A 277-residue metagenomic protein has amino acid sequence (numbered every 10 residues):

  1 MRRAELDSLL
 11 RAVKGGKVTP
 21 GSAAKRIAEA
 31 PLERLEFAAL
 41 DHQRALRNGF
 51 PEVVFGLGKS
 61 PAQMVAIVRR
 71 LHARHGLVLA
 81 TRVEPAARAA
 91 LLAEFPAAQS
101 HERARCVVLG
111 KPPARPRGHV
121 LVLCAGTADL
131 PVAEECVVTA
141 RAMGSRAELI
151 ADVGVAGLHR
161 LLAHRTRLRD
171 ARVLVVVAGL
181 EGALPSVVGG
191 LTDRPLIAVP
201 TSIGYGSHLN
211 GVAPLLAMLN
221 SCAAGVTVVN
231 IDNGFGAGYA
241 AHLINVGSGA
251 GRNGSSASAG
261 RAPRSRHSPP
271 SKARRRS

Functional and structural regions predicted by a protein language model:
M1-E84, E94: Long amphipathic alpha-helical segments
A62-M64, D129-E134, L158-H159, A178-V188 (+2 more regions): Short glycine/serine/threonine-rich phosphate/pyrophosphate-binding segments that cradle anionic phosphate groups
L71-A73, A80-R115: Glycine/small-residue-rich loop that forms an oxyanion/phosphate-binding "nest" at active or ligand-binding sites
Q99-H101, V188-G211, R276: Short, acidic/small-residue loops that bind anionic groups at enzyme active sites
R117-R160: Glycine-rich phosphate/diphosphate-binding loop of Rossmann-like nucleotide-binding domains
C124, R165, R169, I203-G254 (+2 more regions): C-terminal binding/interaction regions
A163-T201: Glycine-rich phosphate-binding loop
